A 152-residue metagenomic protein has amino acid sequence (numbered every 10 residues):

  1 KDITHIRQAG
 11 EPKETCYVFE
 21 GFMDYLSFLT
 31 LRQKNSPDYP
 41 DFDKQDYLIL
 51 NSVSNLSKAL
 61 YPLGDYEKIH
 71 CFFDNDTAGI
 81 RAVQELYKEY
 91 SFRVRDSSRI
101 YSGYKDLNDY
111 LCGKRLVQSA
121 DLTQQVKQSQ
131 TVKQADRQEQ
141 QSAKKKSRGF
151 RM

Functional and structural regions predicted by a protein language model:
K1-E14: Glycine-/acidic-rich phosphate or pyrophosphate-binding loops and their flanking alpha/beta elements
K13-T15, E67-K68: Short coil/turn segments at beta-strand junctions that form active-site/ligand-binding loops
T15-C16, I100: Preference for short coil/turn "hinge" residues that link or interrupt alpha-helices
Y17-V18, C71: Catalytic cysteine-centered active loop of the rhodanese-like fold, especially the PTP/DSP P-loop
E20-G21, N75: Helix N-cap/beta->alpha junction signal
D24: Conserved Rossmann-like nucleotide-cofactor binding loop
R32-M152: TOPRIM fold recognition
